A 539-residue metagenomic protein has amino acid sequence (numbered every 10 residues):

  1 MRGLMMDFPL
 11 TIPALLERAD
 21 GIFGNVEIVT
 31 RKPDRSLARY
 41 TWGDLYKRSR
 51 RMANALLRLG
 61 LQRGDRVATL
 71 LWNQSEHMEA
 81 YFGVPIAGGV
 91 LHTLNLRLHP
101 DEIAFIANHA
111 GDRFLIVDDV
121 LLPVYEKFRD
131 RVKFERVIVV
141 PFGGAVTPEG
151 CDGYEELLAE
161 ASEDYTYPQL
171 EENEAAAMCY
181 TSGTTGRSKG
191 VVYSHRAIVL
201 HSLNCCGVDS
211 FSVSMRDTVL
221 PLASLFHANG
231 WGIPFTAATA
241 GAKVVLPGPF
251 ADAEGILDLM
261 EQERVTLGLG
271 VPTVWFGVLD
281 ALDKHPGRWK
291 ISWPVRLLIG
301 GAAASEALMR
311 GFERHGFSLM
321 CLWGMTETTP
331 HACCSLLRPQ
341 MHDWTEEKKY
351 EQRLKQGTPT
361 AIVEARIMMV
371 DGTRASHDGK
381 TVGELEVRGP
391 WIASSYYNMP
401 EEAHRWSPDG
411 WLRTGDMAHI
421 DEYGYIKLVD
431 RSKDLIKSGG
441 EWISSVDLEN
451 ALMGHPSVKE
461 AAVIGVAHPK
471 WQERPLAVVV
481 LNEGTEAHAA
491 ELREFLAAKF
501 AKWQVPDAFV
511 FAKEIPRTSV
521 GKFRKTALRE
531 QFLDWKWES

Functional and structural regions predicted by a protein language model:
L15-E17, R58-L59, I86-A159, L170 (+1 more regions): Structural core segment of the AMP-binding/adenylate-forming
G24-V26, A159-Y180, R187, S212-T218: Conserved pre-ATP/AMP-binding loop-to-beta segment of ANL
I28-Q74, M78-F82, H99-A104, E155: Conserved AMP-binding/adenylate-forming core of the ANL superfamily
R39-G43, A176-L203: Conserved AMP-binding A3 loop
L98, A104, L115-V117, G389 (+5 more regions): AMP-binding/adenylate-forming catalytic core of the ANL superfamily
V199-T218, F226-T266, A281-H285: Conserved AMP-binding/adenylation subdomain of ANL enzymes
T239, V265-G270, L279-E351, E364-R366 (+1 more regions): Gly/Ser/Thr-rich phosphate-binding loop
T358-E386, E422-Y423, T485-A489, R524: Conserved beta-loop-beta connector loops within the AMP-binding
